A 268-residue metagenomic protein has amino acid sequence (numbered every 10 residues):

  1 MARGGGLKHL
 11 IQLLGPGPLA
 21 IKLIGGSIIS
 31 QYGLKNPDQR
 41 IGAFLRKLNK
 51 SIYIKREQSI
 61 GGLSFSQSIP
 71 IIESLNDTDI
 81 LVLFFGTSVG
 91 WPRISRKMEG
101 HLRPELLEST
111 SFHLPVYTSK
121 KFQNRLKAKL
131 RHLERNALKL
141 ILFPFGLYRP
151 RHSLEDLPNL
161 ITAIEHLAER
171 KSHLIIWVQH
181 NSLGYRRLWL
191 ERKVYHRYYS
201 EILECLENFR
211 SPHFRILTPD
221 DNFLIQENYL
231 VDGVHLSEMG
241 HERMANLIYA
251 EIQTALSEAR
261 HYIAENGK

Functional and structural regions predicted by a protein language model:
M1-V82, R243, S257: Serine-esterase "nucleophile elbow" of acetyl-processing enzymes
I69-G267: Alpha-helical cap/lid subdomain in secreted, periplasmic, or secretory-pathway luminal O-acyl-processing enzymes
